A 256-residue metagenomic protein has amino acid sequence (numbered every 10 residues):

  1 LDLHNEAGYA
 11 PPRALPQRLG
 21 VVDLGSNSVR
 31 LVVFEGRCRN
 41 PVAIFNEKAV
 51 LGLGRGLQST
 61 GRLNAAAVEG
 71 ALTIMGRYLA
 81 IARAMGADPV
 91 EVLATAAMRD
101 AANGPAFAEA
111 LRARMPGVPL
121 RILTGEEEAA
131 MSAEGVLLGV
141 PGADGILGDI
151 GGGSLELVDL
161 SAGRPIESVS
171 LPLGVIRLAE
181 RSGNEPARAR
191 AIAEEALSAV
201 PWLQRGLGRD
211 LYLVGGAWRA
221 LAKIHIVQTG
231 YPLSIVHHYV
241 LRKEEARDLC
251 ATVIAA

Functional and structural regions predicted by a protein language model:
L1-R18: Non-catalytic pre-domain segments flanking phosphatase-related domains
P16-L19, V33-R39, L51-G52, G56-A87 (+2 more regions): Helical "lid/coupling" subdomains associated with nucleotide-phosphate turnover
D23-S28, G148-S154, V214-A217: A short acidic Gly-Thr/Ser loop motif
N40-I44: Short, flexible loop/turn motifs enriched in small residues
F45-A49: Short amphipathic
V90: Conserved ATP-binding/catalytic motifs of P-loop helicase motor domains
